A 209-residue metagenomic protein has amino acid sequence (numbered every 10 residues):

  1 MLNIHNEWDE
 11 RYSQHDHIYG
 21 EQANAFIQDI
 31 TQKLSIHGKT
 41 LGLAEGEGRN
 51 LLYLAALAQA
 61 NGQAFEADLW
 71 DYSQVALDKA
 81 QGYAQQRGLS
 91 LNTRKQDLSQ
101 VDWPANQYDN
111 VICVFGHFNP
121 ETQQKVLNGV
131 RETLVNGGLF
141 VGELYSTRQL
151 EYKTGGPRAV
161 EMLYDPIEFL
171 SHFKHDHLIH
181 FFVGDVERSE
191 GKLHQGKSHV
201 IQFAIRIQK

Functional and structural regions predicted by a protein language model:
M1-S35, R148: Conserved class I S-adenosyl-L-methionine
K39-L41, G48-S99: Class I SAM-dependent methyltransferase SAM/SAH-binding core
V101-N110: A short acidic, Gly/Pro-enriched loop at the edge of an enzyme's catalytic core that lines a small-molecule cofactor
D109-Q123: A short SAM/SAH-binding and catalytic strip from SAM-dependent methyltransferases
Q124-N136: A short glycine-rich, Lys/Arg-flanked "PGG" loop and its adjoining helix->strand segment in the class I
G137-Y145: Conserved beta-strand signature within the Rossmann-like core of class I S-adenosyl-L-methionine
E161-F182: Short alpha-helix
S189-K209: Core SAM-dependent methyltransferase catalytic element
